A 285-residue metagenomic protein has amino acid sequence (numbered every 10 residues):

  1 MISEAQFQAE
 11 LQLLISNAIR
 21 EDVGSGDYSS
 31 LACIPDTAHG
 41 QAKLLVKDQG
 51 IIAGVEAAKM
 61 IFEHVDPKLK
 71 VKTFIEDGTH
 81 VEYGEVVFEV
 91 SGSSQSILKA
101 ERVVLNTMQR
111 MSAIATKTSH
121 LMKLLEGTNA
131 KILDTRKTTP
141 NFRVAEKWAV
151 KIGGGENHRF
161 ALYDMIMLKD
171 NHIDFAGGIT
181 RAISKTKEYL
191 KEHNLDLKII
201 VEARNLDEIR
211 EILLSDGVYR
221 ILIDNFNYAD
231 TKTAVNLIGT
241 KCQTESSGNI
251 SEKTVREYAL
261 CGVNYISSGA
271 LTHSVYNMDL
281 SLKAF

Functional and structural regions predicted by a protein language model:
I2-S215, R220, K232-L237, E245 (+2 more regions): Acidic/glycine-rich phosphate/pyrophosphate-binding loops and surrounding catalytic core that coordinate Mg2+
D224-K232: Short, composition-biased local secondary-structure segments
D224-N225, G248, G269-L271: Short secondary-structure boundary segments
S281-F285: Active-site loop ensemble at the mouth of alpha/beta enzyme cores that anchors a bound cofactor
